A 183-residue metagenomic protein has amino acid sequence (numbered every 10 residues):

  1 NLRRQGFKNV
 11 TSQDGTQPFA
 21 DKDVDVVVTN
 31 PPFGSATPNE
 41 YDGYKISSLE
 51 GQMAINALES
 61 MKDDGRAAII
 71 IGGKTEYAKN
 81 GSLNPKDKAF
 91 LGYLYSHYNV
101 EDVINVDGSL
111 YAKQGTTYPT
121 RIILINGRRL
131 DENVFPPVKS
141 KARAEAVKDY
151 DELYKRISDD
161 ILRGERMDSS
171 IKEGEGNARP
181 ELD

Functional and structural regions predicted by a protein language model:
N1-P38, E59, D64, I123: Conserved S-adenosyl-L-methionine
K8, D25, P85, S96 (+3 more regions): Polar/charged alpha-helical tracts
P32, G72, R128: Flexible loop residues that form catalytic and substrate-binding hotspots at small-molecule/glycan-binding clefts
S35-A36, E76-Y77, E132: Short glycine-rich, flexible loops that bind phosphorylated cofactors or substrates
T37-K45: Glycine/threonine-rich flexible loop motifs
K45-I46, E145: Pocket-edge positions in alpha/beta enzyme catalytic cores
I46-I125: Conserved Class I SAM-dependent methyltransferase catalytic core
S109-E181: Flexible, glycine-/basic-rich loop-and-beta segments that form/coincide with the SAM-dependent methyltransferase
